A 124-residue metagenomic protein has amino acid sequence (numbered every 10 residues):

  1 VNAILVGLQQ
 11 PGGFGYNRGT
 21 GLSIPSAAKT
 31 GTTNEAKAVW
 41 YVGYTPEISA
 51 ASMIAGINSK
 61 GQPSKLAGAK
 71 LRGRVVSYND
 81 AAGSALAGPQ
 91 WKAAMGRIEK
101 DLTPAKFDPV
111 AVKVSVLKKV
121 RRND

Functional and structural regions predicted by a protein language model:
V1-N123: A penicillin-recognizing enzyme superfamily signal
